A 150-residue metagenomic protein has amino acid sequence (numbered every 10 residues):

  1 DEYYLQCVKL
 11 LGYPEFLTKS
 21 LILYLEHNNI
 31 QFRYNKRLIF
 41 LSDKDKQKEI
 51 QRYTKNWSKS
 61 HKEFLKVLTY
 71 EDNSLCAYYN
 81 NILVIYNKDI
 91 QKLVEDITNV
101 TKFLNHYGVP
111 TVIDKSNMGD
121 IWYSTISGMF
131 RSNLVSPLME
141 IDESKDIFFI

Functional and structural regions predicted by a protein language model:
D1-F149: Extended, folded cores of ATP/NTP-driven motor/assembly subunits in large transport and secretion machines
